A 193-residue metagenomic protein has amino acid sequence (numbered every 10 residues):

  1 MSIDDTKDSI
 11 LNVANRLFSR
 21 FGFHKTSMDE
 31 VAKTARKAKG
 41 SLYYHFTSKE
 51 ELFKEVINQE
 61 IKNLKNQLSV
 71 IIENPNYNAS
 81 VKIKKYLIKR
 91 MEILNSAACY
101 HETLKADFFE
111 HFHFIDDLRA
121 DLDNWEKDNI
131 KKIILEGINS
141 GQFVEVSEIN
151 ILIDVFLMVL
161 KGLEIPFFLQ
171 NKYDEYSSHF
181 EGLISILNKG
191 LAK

Functional and structural regions predicted by a protein language model:
M1-D5: N-terminal intrinsically disordered/low-complexity leader segments
T6-A14, V31, V56-E60, L64 (+1 more regions): Generic hydrophobic, amphipathic alpha-helix propensity
S9, L17-E51, E55: Helix-turn-helix
L11, F53, I57, I61 (+3 more regions): Amphipathic, non-transmembrane alpha-helical scaffold segments
R20-H24, A97, S140: Short coil/turn segments at alpha/beta junctions that flank glycine-rich nucleotide-binding fingerprints
E55, S69-S96, I153-F156: Hydrophobic alpha-helical connector segments
M91-K131: Short secondary-structure transition hinges
E102-K105, F109, D116, A120 (+1 more regions): Hydrophobic/aromatic-rich alpha-helical bundle segments in the mid-to-C-terminal region
